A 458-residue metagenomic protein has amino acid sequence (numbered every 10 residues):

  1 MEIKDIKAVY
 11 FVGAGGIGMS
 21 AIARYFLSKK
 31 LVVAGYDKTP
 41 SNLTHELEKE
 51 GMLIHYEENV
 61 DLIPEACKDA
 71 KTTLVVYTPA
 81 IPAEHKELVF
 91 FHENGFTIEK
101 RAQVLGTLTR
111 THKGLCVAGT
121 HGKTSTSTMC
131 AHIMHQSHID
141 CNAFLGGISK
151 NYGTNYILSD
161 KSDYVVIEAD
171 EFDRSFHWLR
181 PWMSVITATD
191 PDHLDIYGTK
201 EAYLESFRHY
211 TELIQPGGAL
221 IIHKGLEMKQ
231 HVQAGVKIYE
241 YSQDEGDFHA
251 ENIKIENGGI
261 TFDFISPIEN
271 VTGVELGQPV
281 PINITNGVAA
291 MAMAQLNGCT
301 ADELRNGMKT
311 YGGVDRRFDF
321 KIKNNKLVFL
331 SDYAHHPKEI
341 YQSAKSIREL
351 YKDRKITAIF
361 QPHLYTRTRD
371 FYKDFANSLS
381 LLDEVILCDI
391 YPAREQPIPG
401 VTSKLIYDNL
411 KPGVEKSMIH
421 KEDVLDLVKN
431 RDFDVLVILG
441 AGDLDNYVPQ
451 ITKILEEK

Functional and structural regions predicted by a protein language model:
M1-K100, V104, A219, H249 (+1 more regions): N-terminal leader/targeting and accessory segments in enzymes
E2-A8, G18, Y25-K29, E256-G258 (+1 more regions): Nucleotide phosphate-binding/pyrophosphate-handling subdomain across enzymes that bind or process nucleotide phosphates
Y25-L31, E48, L62-C67, P79-I222 (+4 more regions): Phosphate-binding loop of NTP-binding sites
L31-K38, L220-K224, T357-F360, L382-P392: Short internal beta-strands
Y36-D37, H55-V60, E99-G106, F144-G146 (+4 more regions): Beta-strand->loop->alpha-helix junctions that form or flank phosphate-binding loops in nucleotide-handling enzymes
E50, K237, A376-D434: C-terminal helical cap/extension that packs against the catalytic core of soluble nucleotide-cofactor enzymes
K68-L74, S162-D163, D432-D434: Short acidic/histidine-rich motifs immediately flanking catalytic phosphotransfer sites in two-component signaling
